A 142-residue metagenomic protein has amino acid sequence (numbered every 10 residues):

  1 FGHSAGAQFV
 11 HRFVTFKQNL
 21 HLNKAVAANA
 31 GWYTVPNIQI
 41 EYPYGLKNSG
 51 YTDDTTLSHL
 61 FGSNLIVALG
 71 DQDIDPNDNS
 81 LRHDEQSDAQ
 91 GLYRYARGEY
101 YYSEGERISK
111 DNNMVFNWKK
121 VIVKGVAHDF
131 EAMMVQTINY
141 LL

Functional and structural regions predicted by a protein language model:
F1-S4: Conserved alpha/beta-hydrolase "nucleophile elbow" surrounding the catalytic nucleophile
A7-N19, A25, V135-I138: Short glycine-enriched nucleophile-adjacent loop and the immediately C-terminal alpha-helix near the catalytic center
Q8-V10, T34-P36, D75-N77, H128-E131: Short catalytic/ligand-binding loop motif for oxyanion handling, primarily in non-cytosolic enzymes, centered on
N19-H21, H59-G62, N112-N117: Short helix-terminating capping/connector loops at secondary-structure junctions
N23-R107: The feature captures the conserved acid-bearing segment of alpha/beta-hydrolase catalytic domains
Y102-L142: C-terminal catalytic histidine-bearing segment of alpha/beta-hydrolase fold enzymes
